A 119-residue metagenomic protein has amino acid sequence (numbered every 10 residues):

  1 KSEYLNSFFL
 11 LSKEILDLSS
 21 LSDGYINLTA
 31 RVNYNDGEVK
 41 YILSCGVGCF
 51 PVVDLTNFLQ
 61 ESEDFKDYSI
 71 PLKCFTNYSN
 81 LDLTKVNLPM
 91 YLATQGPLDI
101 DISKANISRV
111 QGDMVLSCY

Functional and structural regions predicted by a protein language model:
S2-Y78, G96-D101, N106-R109: Extracellular ligand-binding interfaces
I26, T84-T94: Cysteine-clustered segments with highest specificity for TGF-beta superfamily mature ligands
T76-V86: Short glycine/proline/serine/threonine-rich loop/turn segments at secondary-structure transition edges
Y91-T94, D99, Y119: Hydrophilic extracytoplasmic domains
D113-Y119: Activation corresponds to long, low-complexity, non-globular regions
